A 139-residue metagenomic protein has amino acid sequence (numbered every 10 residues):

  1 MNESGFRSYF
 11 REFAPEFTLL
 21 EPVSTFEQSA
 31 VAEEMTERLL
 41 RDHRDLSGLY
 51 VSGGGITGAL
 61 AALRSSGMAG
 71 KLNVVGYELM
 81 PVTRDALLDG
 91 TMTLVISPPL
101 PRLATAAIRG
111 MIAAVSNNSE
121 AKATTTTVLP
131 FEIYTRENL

Functional and structural regions predicted by a protein language model:
M1-E16, V31, M35, G58 (+1 more regions): Short, solvent-exposed amphipathic alpha-helices that sit in or adjacent to ligand/effector-binding or catalytic
Y9-F13, D42, A62, G90 (+1 more regions): Change "in soluble alpha/beta enzymes" to "in soluble alpha/beta proteins
A14-F17, A69, D89-G90, V128: Short, well-ordered coil/turn elements that cap or connect secondary structure elements
E21-V82: Hydrophobic alpha-helical
M80-L88, M92: Flexible loop/hinge segments that line or gate small-molecule binding clefts
D89-P101: Short beta-strand elements at the ligand-binding edges of bilobed clamshell
P99-L139: Hinge/cleft segment of the Venus flytrap/periplasmic-binding protein
